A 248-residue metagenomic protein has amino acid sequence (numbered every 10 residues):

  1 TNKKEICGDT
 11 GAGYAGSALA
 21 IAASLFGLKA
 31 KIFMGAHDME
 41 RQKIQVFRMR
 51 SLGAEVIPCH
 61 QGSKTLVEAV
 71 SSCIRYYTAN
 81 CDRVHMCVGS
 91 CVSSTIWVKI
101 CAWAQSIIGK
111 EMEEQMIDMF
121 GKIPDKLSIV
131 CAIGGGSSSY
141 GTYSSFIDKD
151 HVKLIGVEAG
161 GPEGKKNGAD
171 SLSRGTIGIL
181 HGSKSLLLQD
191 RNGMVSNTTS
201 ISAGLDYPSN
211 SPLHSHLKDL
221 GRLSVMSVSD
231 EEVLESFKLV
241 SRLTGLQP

Functional and structural regions predicted by a protein language model:
T1, A18, S72, I107-E111 (+3 more regions): Well-ordered alpha-helical segments embedded in enzymatic catalytic cores
T1-A22, F26-G35, I123-S138, L154-V157: A short, small-residue-rich loop immediately preceding and capping a beta-strand
N2, F26, L52, K149-D150 (+1 more regions): Helix C-cap/helix->beta junction micro-motif
A12, D38, Q42-Q45, G62-V70 (+8 more regions): Generic structural signal for well-ordered, non-membrane alpha-helical segments in soluble metabolic enzymes
Y14-C73, K165-T176: Active-site-proximal loop->helix
A22, R48, S145-F146, V240: Hydrophobic/aromatic ligand-binding patch that stacks against planar heteroaromatic rings of cofactors or nucleotides
H60, T65-Y76, R83, V88-V152: Glycine-rich ThDP/TPP pyrophosphate-binding loop and its adjacent helix/strand module within ThDP-dependent enzymes
V70-I100, F120, D148-H151, G156-Q247: Active-site/ligand-binding loops adjacent to catalytic centers
